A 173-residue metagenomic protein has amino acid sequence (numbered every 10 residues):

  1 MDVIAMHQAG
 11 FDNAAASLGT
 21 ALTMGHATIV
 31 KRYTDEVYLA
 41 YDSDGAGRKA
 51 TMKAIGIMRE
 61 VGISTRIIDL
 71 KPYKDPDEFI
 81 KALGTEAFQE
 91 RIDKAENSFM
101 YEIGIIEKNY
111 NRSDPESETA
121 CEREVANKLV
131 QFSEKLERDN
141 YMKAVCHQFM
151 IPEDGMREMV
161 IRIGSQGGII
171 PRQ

Functional and structural regions predicted by a protein language model:
M1-V3, P72: Core alpha/beta catalytic barrel or barrel-like domain that forms the active/cofactor pocket in diverse metabolic
V3-I4, T23: Short, well-ordered alpha-helical microsegments
I4-D12, Y33: Alpha-helix C-terminal capping segments
D12-G19: Short hydrophobic/aromatic-enriched beta-strand-loop microsegments
A21-V37, Y41-Q173: A charged alpha-helical hairpin associated with nucleic-acid processing machineries
